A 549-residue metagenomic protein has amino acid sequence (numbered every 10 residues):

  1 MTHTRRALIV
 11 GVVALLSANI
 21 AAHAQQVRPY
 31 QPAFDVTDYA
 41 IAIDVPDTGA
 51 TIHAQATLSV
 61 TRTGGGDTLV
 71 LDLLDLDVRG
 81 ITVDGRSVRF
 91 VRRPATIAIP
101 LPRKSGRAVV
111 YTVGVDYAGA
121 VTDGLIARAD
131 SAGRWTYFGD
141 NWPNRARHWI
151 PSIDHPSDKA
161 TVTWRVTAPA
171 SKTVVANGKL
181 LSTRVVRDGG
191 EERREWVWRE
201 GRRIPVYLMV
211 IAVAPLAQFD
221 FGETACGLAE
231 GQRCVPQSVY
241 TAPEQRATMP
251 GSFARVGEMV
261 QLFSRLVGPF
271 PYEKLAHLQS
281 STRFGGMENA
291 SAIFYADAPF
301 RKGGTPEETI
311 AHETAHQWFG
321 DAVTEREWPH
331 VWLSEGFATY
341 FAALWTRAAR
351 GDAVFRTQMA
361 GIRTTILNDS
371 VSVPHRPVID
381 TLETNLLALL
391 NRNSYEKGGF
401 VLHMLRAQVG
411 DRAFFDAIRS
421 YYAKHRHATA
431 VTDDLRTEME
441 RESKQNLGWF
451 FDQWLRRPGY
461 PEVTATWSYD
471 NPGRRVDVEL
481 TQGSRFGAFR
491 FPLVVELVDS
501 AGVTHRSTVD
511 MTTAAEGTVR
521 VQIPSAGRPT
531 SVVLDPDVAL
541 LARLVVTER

Functional and structural regions predicted by a protein language model:
V12, L16, I20-H53, A132-T136 (+3 more regions): N-terminal, polar/Ser/Thr-rich
P29-Q31, D116-T163, A214-G222, V538-R549: Glycine/proline-rich low-complexity spacer/linker segments in large multi-domain proteins
H53-D75, V162-P169, D433, G483-E496: Surface-exposed beta-strand/loop patches in extracellular or lumenal glycoproteins
A54, N141-W142, S152-A311, Y340-A343: Hydrophobic helix-coil surface modules that form long, contiguous segments used for peptide/substrate interaction
T68-L69, L73-G133, D188-E191, V197 (+3 more regions): A surface-exposed beta-strand-loop module
D77-D84, V175, L447-G448, E462-V463 (+1 more regions): Beta-strand-rich binding/interaction modules
G201, E335-M404, Q408-V409, H425-R426: Acidic/His/Gly-enriched intrinsically disordered linker/tail segments that often contain short helix/coil "MoRF-like"
A349, N391-V478, S500: Amphipathic alpha-helical substructures
